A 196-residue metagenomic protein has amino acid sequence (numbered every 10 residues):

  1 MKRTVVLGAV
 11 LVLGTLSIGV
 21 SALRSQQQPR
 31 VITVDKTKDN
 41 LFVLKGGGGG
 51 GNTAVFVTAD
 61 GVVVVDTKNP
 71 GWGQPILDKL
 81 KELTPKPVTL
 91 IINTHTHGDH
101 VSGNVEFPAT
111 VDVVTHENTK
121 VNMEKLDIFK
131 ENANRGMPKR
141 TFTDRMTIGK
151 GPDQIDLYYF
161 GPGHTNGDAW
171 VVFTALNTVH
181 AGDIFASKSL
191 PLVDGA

Functional and structural regions predicted by a protein language model:
M1-T4: Positively charged n-region of N-terminal signal peptides that target proteins for export
G8-G19: Bacterial N-terminal signal peptides
V20-S25: Boundary at the C-terminal end of the N-terminal hydrophobic targeting segment
V34-K79, A169-F173, N177-D183: Conserved beta-strand hairpin/beta-sheet module of binuclear metal-dependent hydrolase folds, prominently
K38, T143-T178: Core dinuclear metal-dependent hydrolase active-site scaffold
G50, W72, T96-S102, K120-M123 (+2 more regions): Active-site environment of divalent metal-dependent phosphoester hydrolases
V63-N69, T119, S189-G195: Second-shell loop/turn segments in exported
D78-K150: Active-site HxH/HxHxD metal-binding segment of metal-dependent hydrolases
